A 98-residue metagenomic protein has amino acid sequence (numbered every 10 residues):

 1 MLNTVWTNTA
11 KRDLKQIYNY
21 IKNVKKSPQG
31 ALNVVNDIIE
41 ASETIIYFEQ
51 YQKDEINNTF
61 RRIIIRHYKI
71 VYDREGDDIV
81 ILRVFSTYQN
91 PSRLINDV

Functional and structural regions predicted by a protein language model:
L2-T59: Basic, Lys/Arg-enriched alpha-helical interface segments
I65-Y68, D73-V98: Enriched for short, Lys/Arg-rich terminal
